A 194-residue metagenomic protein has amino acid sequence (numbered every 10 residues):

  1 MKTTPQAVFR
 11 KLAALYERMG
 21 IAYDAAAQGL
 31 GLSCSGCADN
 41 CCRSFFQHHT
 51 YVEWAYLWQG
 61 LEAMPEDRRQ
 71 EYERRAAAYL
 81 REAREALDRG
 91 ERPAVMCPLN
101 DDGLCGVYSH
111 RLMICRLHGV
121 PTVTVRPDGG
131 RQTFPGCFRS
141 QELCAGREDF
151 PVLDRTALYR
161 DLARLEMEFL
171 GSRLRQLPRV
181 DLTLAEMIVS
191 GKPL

Functional and structural regions predicted by a protein language model:
M1-N40, S44-L194: Short loop/turn segments that flank or connect secondary-structure elements
